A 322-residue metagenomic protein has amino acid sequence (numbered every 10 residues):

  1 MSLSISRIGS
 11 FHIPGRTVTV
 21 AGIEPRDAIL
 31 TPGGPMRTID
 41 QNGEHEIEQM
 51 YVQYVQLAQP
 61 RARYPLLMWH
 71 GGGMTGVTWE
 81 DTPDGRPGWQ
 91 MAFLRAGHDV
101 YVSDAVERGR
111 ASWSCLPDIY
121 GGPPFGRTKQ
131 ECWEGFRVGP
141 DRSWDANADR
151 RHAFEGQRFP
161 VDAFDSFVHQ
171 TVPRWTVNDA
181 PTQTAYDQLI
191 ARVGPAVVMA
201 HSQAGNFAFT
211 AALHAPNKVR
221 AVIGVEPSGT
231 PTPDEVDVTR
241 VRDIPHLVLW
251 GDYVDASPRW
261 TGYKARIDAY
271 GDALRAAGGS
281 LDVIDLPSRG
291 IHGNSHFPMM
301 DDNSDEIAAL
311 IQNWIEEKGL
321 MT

Functional and structural regions predicted by a protein language model:
M1-R61: N-terminal cap/lid segment of alpha/beta-hydrolase-fold proteins
A62-G71: Short beta-strand element of the alpha/beta-hydrolase
E80-V100: Short amphipathic alpha-helix adjacent to the substrate-entry channel of hydrolases
T176-V197: Conserved acidic catalytic loop of the alpha/beta-hydrolase fold
V198-M199, V222: Conserved alpha/beta-hydrolase fold motif
M199-A208: Gly/Ala-rich beta-loop-alpha elbow adjacent to hydrolase catalytic centers
G224-L286: The feature captures the conserved acid-bearing segment of alpha/beta-hydrolase catalytic domains
I291-G293, F297-T322: Catalytic active-site module of serine/aspartate enzymes centered on a nucleophile-bearing elbow/loop
